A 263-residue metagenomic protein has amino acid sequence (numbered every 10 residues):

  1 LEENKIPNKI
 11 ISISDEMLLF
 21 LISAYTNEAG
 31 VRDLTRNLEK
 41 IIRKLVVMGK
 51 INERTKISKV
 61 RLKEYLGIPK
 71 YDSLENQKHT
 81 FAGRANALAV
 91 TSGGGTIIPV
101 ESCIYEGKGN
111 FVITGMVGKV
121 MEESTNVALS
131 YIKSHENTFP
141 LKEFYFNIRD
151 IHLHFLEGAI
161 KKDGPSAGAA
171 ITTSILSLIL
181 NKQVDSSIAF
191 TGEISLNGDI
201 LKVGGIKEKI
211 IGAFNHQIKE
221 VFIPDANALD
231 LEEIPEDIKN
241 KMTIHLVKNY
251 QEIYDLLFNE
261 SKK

Functional and structural regions predicted by a protein language model:
L1-E39, K44-T55, H135-F144, K182-D185: Conserved C-terminal "switch" segment of AAA+ ATPases
L18, K59, T173: Generic structural marker for isolated residues within well-ordered, non-membrane alpha-helices of soluble domains
L21, L62, I175-L176: Broad structural signal for hydrophobic residues in well-ordered alpha-helices, predominantly aliphatic
A24, Y65, L256: Residues that form generic nucleotide/phosphate-binding pockets
N27-L88, V120: Glycine/threonine-rich ATP-lid/beta-loop region of ATP-binding domains
E53-R54, Y71-Q77, F81-N86, G93-K263: Peripheral, non-AAA+ core regions of ATP-driven protein-machinery
